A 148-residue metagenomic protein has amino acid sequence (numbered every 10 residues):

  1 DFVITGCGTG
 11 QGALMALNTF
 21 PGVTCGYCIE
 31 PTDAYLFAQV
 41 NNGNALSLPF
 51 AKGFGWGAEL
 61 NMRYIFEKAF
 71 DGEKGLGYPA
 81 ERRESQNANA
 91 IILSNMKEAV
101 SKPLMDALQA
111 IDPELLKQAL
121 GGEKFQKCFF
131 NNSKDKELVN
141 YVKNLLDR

Functional and structural regions predicted by a protein language model:
D1-T5, T9: Short, structured active-site "lid" loops
F2-V3, V23, K52: Residues at structural and domain junctions
T5, T24-C28, A45-S47: Short hydrophobic alpha-helical runs that function as membrane-insertion/retention elements
G10-G12, G53-F54: Short Gly/Pro-enriched loop/turn and capping motifs at secondary-structure junctions
G12-C25, I29-D33: Short Gly/Thr/Asp-enriched flexible loops that form oxyanion-binding sites at enzyme active sites
Y35-R148: C-terminal binding/interaction regions
